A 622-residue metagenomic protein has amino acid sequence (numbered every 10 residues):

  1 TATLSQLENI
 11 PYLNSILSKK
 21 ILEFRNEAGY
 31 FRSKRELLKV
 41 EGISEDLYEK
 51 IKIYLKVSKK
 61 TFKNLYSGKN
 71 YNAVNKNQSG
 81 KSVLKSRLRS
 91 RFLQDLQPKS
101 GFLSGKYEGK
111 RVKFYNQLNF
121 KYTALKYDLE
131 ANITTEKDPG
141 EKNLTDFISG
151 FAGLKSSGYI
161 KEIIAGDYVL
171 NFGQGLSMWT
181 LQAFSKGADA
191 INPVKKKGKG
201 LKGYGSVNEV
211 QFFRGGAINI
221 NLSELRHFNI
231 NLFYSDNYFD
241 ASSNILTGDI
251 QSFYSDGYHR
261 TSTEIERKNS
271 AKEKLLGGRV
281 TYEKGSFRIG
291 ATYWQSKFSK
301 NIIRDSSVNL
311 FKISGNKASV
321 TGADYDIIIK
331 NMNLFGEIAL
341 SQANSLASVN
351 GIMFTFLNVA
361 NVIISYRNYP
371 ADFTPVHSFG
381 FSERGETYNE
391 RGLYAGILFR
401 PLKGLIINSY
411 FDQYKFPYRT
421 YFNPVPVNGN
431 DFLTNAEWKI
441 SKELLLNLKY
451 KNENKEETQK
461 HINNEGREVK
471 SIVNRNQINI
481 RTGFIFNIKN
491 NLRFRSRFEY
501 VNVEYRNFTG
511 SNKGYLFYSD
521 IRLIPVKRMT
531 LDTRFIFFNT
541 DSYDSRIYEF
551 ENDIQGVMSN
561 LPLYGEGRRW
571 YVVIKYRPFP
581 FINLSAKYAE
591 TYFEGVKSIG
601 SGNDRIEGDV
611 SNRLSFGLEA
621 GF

Functional and structural regions predicted by a protein language model:
N14-L17, S44-E45: Small-residue hinge/turn detector
L22-N26: Residue-level signature of tetratricopeptide-repeat
E27-Y30, R35-S79, F172, N361-I363: Alpha-helical interaction/regulatory segments in DNA maintenance proteins
D46, K59-R87, G101-Y107, Q174 (+2 more regions): Outer-membrane beta-barrel biogenesis signature
G68-S104, Y122, K126-I133, I191 (+2 more regions): Transmembrane beta-strand segments of Gram-negative outer membrane beta-barrel proteins
Y107-K113, F213, L225, A271-S306 (+1 more regions): Exposed, low-structure sequence patches enriched in small/polar residues
L129, G140-D240, F354-P375, R528-Y543: Outer membrane beta-barrel
T134-F147, G203-E209, E266-N269, A339-S341 (+1 more regions): Outer-membrane beta-barrel proteins
